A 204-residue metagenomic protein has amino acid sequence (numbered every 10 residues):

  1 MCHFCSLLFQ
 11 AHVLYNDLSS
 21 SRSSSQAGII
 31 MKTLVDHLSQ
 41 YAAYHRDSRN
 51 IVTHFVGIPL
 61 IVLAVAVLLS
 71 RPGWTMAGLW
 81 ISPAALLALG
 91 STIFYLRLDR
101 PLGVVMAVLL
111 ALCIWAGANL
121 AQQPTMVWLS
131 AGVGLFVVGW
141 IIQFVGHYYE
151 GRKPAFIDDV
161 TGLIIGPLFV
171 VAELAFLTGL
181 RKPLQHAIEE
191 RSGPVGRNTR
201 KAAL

Functional and structural regions predicted by a protein language model:
C2-C5: Cysteine-centered motifs
L14-I30: Short, Lys/Arg-enriched N-terminal segments with co-localized hydrophobic residues within the first ~10-30 amino acids
K32-S39, R152-L204: Membrane-proximal soluble regions of multi-pass membrane proteins
L38-P59, V67-L69, S91-P101, Y149 (+1 more regions): Membrane interfacial helix-start motif at the N-side
L63-A66, L86-F94, L110-I114: Hydrophobic, membrane-inserted alpha-helices
R71-A85, S130-G134: Structural signature of hydrophobic alpha-helical transmembrane segments
L89-P101, L135-G151, V170-L174, T178: Transmembrane alpha-helical segments that form the membrane-embedded catalytic/substrate-channel core of multi-pass
V104-L112, D158-D159: Cytoplasmic-side transmembrane-helix entry/capping segments in multi-pass membrane proteins
